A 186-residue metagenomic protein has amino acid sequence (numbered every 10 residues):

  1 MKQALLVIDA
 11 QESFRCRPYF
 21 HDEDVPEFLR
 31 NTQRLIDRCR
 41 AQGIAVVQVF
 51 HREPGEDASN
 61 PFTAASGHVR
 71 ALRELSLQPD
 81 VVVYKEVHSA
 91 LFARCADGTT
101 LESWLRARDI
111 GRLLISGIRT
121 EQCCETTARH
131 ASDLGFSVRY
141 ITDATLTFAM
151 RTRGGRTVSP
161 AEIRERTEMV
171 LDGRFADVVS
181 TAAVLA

Functional and structural regions predicted by a protein language model:
M1-A4, N31-Q42, P61-A186: Active-site-adjacent betaalpha module
L5-A10: N-terminal nucleotide-binding beta1-loop-alpha1 segment
Q11, R52, E86: Short beta-to-alpha linker loops that shape the active-site pocket of alpha/beta-hydrolase fold enzymes
F14-P18, G55-A58, A149-R151: A short acidic, helix-capping loop that chelates divalent metal ions and anchors anionic groups
R15-P26, G155-T157: Acidic/histidine-rich helix-loop elements that form or flank divalent-metal/phosphate-binding sites at the catalytic
L29-T32, F50: Residue-level signal for alpha-helical context at structural boundaries
C39-P54: Von Willebrand factor
